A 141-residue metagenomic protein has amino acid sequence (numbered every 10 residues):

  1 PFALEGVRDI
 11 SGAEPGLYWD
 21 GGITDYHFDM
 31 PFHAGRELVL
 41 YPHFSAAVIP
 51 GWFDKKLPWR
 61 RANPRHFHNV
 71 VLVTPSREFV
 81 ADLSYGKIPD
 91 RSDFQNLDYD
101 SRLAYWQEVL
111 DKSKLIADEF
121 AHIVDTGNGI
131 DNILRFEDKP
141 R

Functional and structural regions predicted by a protein language model:
P1-R141: Patatin-like phospholipase
